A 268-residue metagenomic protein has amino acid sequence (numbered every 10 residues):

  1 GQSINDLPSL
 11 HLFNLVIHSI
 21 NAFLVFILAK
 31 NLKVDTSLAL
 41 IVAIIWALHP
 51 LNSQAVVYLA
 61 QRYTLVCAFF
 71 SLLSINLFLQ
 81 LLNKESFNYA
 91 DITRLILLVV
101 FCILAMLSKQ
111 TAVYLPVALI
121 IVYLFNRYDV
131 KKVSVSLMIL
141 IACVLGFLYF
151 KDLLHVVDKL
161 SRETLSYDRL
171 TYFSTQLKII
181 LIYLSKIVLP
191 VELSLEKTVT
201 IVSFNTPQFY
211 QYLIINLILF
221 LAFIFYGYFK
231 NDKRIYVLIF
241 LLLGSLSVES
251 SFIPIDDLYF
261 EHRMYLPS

Functional and structural regions predicted by a protein language model:
G1-S268: Polytopic membrane enzymes that build or remodel cell-surface glycoconjugates and lipids
